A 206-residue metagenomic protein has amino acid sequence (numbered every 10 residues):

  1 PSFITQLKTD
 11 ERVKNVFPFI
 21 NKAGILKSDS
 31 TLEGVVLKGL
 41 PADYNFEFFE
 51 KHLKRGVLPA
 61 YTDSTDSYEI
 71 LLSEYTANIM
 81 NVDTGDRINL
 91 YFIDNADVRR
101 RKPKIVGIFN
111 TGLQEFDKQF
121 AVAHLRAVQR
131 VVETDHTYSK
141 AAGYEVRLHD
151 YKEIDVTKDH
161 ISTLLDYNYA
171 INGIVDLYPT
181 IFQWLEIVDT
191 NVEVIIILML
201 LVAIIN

Functional and structural regions predicted by a protein language model:
S2-T137: A structural signal for hydrophobic secondary-structure junctions, strongest on transmembrane helix-loop-helix units
I93-V192: Mechanotransmission and gating elements of multispan inner-membrane complexes involved in transport and envelope
E186-N206: Hydrophobic alpha-helical transmembrane segments of multi-pass inner-membrane transport and secretion
